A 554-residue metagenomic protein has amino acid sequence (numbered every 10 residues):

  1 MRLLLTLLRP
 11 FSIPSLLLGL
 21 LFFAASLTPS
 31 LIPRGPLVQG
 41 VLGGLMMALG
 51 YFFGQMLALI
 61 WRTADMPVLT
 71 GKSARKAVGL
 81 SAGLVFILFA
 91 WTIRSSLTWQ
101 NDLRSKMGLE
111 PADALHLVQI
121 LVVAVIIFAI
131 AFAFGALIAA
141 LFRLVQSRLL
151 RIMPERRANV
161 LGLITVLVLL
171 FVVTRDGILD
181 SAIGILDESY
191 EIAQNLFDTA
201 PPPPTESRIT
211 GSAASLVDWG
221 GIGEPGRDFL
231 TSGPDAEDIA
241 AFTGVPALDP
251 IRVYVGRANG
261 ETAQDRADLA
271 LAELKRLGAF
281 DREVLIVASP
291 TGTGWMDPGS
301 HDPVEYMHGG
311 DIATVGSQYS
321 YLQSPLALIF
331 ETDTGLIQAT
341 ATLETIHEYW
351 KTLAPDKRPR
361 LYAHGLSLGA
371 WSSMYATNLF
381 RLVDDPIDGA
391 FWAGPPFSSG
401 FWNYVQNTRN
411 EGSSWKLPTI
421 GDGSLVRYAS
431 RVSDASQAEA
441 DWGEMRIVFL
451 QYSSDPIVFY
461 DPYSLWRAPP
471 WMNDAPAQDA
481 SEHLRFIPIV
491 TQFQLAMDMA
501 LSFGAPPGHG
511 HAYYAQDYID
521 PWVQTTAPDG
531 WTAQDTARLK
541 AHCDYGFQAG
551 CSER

Functional and structural regions predicted by a protein language model:
M1-L3: Actinobacteria-biased recognition of intrinsically disordered, low-complexity terminal regions
L5-P359, L379-R554: C-terminal His-loop and adjacent cap/lid subdomain of alpha/beta-hydrolase
A363-A370: Gly/Ala-rich beta-loop-alpha elbow adjacent to hydrolase catalytic centers
A370-R381: Short glycine-enriched nucleophile-adjacent loop and the immediately C-terminal alpha-helix near the catalytic center
